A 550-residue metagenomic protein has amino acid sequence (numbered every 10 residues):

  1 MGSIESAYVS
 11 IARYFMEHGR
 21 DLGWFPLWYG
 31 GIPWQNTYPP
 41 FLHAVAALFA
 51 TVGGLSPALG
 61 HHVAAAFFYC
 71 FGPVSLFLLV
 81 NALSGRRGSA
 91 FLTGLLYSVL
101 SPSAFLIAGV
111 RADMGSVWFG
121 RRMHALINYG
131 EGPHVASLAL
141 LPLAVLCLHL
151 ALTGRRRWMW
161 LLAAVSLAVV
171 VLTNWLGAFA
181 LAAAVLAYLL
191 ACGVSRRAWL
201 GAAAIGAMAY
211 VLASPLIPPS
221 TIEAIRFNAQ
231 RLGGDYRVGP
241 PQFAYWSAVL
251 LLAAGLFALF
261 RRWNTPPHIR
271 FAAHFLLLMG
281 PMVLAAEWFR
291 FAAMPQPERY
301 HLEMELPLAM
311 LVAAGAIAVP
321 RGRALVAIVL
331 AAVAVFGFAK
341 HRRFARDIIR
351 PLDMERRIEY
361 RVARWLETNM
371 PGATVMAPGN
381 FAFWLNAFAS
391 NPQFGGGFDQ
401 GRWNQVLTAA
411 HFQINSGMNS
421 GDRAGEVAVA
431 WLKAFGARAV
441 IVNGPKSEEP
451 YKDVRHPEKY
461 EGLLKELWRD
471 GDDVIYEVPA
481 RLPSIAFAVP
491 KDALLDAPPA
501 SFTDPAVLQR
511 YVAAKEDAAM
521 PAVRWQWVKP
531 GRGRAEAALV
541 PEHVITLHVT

Functional and structural regions predicted by a protein language model:
M1-L146, V169-F179, R343-D353, V375-G379 (+1 more regions): Active-site lumenal/periplasmic loops and adjacent helix-entry segments of GT-C-fold, multi-pass membrane
S3-I4, G30, V110-H134, T221-W246 (+6 more regions): Membrane-helix boundary/interfacial segments in multi-pass membrane proteins
I4, A168-Q296, Y300, P490: Transmembrane catalytic cores of multi-pass membrane glycosyltransferases and polysaccharide-assembly enzymes
S6, C70, V135-L146, A163 (+3 more regions): Alpha-helical transmembrane segments of multi-pass membrane proteins
Y14, V52-G54, V74, R156 (+2 more regions): Extracytoplasmic
G72-V80, L140-L152, A183-L190, L251-L259 (+1 more regions): Transmembrane alpha-helical segments
C147-A168, R196-A204, A324: Short hydrophobic alpha-helices at membrane interfaces in multi-pass membrane enzymes
G206-Y210, A316-H341: Signature aromatic-anchored transmembrane alpha helix within multi-pass, membrane-resident enzymes that catalyze glycan
